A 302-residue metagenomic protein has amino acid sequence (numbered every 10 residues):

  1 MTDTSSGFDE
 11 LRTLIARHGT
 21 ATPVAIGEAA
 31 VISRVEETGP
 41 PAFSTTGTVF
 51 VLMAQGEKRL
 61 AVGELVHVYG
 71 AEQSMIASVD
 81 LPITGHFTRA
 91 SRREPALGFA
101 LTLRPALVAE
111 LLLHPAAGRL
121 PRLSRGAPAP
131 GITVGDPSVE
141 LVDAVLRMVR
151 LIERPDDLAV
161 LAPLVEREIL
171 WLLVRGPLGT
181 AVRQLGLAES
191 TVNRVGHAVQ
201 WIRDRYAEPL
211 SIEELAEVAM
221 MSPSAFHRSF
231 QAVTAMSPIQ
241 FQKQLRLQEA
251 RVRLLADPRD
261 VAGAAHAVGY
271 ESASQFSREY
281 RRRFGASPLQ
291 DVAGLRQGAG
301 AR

Functional and structural regions predicted by a protein language model:
M1-I26, V31-S33, G39-P40, R125-P130 (+2 more regions): A short, N-terminal "cap"/entry segment at the start of jelly-roll beta-barrel domains of the cupin/DSBH fold
T2-G7, V108-L172, T180, A198-Q200: Amphipathic alpha-helical segments enriched in hydrophobic/aromatic residues interleaved with Lys/Arg
T22-P121: N-terminal regulatory/effector-sensing and dimerization cores that precede helix-turn-helix DNA-binding domains
R59, P209, P258-R259: Residue at a beta-strand N-cap/secondary-structure junction
E168, L172-L178, L185-L187, T191 (+3 more regions): Basic/polar phosphate-binding segments, predominantly the helix-turn-helix DNA-binding elements of transcriptional
W201-R205, V252-A256: Short alpha-helical segment immediately N-terminal to, or the first helix within, an HTH/HTH-like DNA-binding domain
A293-R302: Generic C-terminal helix-cap and adjacent flexible tail
